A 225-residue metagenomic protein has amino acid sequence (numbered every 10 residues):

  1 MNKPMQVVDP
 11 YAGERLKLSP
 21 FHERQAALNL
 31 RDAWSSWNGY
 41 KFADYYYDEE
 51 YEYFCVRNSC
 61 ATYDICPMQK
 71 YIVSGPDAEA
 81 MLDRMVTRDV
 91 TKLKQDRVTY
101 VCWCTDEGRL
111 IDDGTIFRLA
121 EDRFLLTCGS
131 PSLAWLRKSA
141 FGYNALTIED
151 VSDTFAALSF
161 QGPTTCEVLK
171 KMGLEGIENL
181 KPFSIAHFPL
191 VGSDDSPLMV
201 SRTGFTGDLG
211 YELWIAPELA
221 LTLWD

Functional and structural regions predicted by a protein language model:
M1-D225: Glycine/proline-enriched, intrinsically flexible loops and inter-domain linkers
